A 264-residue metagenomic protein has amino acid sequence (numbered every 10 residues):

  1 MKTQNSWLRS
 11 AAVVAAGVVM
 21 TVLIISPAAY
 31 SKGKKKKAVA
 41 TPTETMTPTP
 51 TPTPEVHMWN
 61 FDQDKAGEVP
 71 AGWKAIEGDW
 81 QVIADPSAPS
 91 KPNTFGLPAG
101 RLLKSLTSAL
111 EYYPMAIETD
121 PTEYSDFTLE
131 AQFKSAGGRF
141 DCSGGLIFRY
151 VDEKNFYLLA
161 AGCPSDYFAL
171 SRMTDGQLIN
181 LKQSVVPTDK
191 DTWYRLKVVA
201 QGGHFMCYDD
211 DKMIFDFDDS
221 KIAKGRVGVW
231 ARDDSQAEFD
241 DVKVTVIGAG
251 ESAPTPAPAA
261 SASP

Functional and structural regions predicted by a protein language model:
K2-A15: Bacterial N-terminal signal peptides that target proteins for export
P42-E77, E251-A262: Extracellular carbohydrate-recognition regions
F61, L129-A131, D191-C207: Short tryptophan-centered beta-strand motifs in secreted/extracellular beta-sheet-rich domains of glycan-recognition
K65-L102, L110-Y113: Extracellular glycan-recognition surfaces and repeat-rich motifs
S105-T174, R232: Secretory/extracellular carbohydrate-interaction modules and structurally similar beta-sandwich "look-alikes"
P114-P121, K182-T188, G228-V229: Beta-strand-rich interaction surfaces with strong enrichment in secreted/lumenal proteins
T174-R195: Short, aromatic/His-centered strand-loop micro-motif at the edge of beta-sheets
Y208-G228: Short, solvent-exposed beta-strand-to-loop segments that form ligand-recognition rims of beta-rich domains
